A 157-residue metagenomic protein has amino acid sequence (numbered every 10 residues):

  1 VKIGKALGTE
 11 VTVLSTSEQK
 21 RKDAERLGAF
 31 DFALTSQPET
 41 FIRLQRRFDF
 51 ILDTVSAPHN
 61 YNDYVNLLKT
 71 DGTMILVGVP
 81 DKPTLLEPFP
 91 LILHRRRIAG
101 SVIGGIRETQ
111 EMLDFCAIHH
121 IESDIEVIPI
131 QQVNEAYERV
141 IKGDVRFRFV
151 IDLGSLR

Functional and structural regions predicted by a protein language model:
K2: Conserved SAM-binding loop of SAM-dependent methyltransferases across substrates and taxa, primarily the Class I
K5-D63: Adenosine-nucleotide cofactor-binding segment
A6, N62, I106-R157: C-terminal hydrophobic helical "lid"/dimerization subdomain of Rossmann-like NAD(P)H-dependent oxidoreductases
S17, P80, G104: Residues in the short beta-alpha loop(s) of Rossmann-like NAD(P)-binding domains
D23, D63-N66, P90-L91, F115 (+1 more regions): Well-formed, non-transmembrane alpha-helical positions, independent of function
A57-P58, P80-D81, L156: Short glycine-rich anion-binding loops that position phosphate/pyrophosphate groups of nucleotides and phosphorylated
L68-T70: Helix-to-beta-strand junctions that scaffold the AdoMet/dcAdoMet cofactor pocket in Class I SAM-dependent enzymes
T73-I75, L86-E126: Rossmann-fold dehydrogenase core element
